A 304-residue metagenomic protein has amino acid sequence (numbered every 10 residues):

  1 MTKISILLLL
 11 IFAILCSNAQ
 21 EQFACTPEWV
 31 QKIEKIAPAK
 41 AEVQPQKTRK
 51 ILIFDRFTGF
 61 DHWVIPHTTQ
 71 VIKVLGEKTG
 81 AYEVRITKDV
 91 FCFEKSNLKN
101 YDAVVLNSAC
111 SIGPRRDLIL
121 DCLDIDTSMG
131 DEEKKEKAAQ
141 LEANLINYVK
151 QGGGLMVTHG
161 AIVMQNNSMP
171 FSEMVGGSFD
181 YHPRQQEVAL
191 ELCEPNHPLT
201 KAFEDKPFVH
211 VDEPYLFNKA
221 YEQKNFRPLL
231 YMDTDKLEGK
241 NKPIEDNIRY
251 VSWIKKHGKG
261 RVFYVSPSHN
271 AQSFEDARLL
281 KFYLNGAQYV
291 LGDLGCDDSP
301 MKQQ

Functional and structural regions predicted by a protein language model:
M1-Q22: Bacterial Sec-dependent N-terminal signal peptides
E21-Q46, P66, V74-T79, L237-E238 (+2 more regions): Extracellular ligand-binding/catalytic regions of CAZymes and related secreted enzymes and adhesion modules
V30-A37, M169-E173, G177-G258: Catalytic beta-strand/loop cores that center a nucleophilic Ser/Cys/Thr and support acyl-enzyme chemistry
T48-G59: Short beta-strand segments enriched in small/hydrophobic residues
I51, L98-Q165, K259: Short alpha-beta junction capping motif
F57-F60, V90-C92, A109-G113, L155 (+3 more regions): Solvent-exposed loop/turn segments at secondary-structure junctions within structured extracellular/periplasmic domains
T58-Q70: Glycine- and acidic-residue-enriched helix-capping/strand-helix junction motifs
G80-E94: A short, well-structured beta->alpha microelement
